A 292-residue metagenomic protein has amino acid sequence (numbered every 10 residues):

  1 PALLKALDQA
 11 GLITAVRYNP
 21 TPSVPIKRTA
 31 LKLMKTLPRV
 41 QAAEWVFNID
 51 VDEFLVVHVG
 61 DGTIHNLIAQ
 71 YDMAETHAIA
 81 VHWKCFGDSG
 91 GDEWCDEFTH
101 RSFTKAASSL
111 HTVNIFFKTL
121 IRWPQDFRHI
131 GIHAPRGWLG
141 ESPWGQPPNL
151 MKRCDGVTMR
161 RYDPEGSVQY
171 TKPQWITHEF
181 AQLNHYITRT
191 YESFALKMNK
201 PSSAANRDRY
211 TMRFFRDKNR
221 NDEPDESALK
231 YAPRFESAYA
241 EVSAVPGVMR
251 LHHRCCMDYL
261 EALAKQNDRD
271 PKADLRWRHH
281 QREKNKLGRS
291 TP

Functional and structural regions predicted by a protein language model:
A2-I49, V56-D61: Active-site-proximal specificity loops/subdomain of glycosyltransferases
R28-T29, V57-R289: Catalytic-site signature of metal-activated, phosphate-bearing donor transferases, centered on the GT-A/GT-A-like
N48-D52, W83-C85: Short, glycine/charge-rich beta-strand/loop segments that flank catalytic centers and engage negatively charged groups
